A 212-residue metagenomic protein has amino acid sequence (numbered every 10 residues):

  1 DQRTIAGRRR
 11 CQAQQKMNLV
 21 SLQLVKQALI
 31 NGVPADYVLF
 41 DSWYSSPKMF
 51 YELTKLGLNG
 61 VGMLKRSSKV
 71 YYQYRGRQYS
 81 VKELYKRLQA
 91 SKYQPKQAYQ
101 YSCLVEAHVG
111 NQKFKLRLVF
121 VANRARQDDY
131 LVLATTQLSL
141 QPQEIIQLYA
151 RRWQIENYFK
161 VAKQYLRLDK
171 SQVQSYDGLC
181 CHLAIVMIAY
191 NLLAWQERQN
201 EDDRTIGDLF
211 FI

Functional and structural regions predicted by a protein language model:
D1-I212: Single, function-defining residue in the core of a domain
